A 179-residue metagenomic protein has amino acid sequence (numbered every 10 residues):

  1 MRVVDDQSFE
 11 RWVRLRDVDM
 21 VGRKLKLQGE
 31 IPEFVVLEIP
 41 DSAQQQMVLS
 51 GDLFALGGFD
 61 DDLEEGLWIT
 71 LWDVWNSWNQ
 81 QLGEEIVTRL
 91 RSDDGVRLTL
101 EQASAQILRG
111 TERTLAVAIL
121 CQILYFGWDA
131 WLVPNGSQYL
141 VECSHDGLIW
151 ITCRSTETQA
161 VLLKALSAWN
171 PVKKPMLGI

Functional and structural regions predicted by a protein language model:
M1-I179: Structured alpha/beta or helical-core interaction and ligand-binding surfaces enriched in interleaved
